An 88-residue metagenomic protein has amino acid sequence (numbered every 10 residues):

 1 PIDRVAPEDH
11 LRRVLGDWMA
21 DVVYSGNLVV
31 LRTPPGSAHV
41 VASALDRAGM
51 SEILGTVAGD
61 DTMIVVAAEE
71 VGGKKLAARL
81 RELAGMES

Functional and structural regions predicted by a protein language model:
P1: Minor-groove-contacting beta-hairpin "wing" of winged helix-turn-helix DNA-binding domains
R4-A84: Non-DNA-binding regulatory cores of transcription-related proteins, predominantly C-terminal effector-binding
E87-S88: Long, charge-dense
